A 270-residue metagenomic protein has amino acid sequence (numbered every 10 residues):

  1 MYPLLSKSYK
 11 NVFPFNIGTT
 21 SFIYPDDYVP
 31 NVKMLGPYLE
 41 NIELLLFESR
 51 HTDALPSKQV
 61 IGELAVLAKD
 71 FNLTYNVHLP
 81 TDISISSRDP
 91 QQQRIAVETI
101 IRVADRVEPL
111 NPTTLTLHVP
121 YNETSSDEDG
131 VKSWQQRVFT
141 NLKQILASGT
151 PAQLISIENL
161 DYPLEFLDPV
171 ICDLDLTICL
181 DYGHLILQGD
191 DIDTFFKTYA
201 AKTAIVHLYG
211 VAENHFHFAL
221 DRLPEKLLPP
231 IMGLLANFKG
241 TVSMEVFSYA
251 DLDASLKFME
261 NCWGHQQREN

Functional and structural regions predicted by a protein language model:
M1-L79, I83-I101, Q266-N270: N-terminal pre-domain/capping segments
Y2-F13, P30, S86, L164-T177 (+1 more regions): Histidine-acidic metal/acid-base catalytic patches
F15-S21, E40-L44, Y75-L79, L115-L117 (+4 more regions): Hydrophobic faces of well-ordered beta-strands that scaffold small-molecule active sites in alpha/beta enzyme cores
T20-Y24, L45-S49, P80-D82, P120-N122 (+4 more regions): Active-site beta-loop-alpha junctions enriched in small/polar residues
N31-L39, P56-N76, R102-N111, A147-G149 (+4 more regions): Acidic (Asp/Glu)-rich catalytic clusters
R50-T52, I83-R88, E123-E128, E213-A219: A short acidic, helix-capping loop that chelates divalent metal ions and anchors anionic groups
P56-E63, Q92-I101, V131-T140, D190-T198 (+1 more regions): Charged helix-capping and loop-helix junction motifs
I85-I178, Q267: Active-site acidic/histidine proton-transfer and metal-coordination neighborhood in alpha/beta enzyme cores
